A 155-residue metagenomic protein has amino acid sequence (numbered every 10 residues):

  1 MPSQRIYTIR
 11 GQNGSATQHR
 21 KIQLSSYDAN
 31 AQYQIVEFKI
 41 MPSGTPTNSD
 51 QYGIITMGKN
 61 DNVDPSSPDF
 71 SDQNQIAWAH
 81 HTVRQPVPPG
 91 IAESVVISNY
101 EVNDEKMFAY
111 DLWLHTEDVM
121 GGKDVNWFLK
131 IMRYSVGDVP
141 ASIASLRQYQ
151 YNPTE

Functional and structural regions predicted by a protein language model:
M1-A16, N30, G44, V119-E155: C-terminal interaction-tip segments
Q4, D61-M107: Extended, solvent-exposed segments with strong compositional bias
R5, T17-F70, Q75-A77, F128-M132: Beta-rich globular "head" domains
I6-T8, I54-T56, V96, W113: Ser/Thr- (and often Asn-) enriched beta-sheet segments in non-cytosolic proteins
Q12-H19, G90-V95: Solvent-exposed, conformationally flexible loop/turn segments
I22-S26, S98-V102, W113-E117: Short secondary-structure capping micro-motifs at structural edges
A31-I40, D104-G122: Noncatalytic modules at the cell exterior or secretory-pathway interfaces, chiefly beta-strand-rich lectin/adhesion
